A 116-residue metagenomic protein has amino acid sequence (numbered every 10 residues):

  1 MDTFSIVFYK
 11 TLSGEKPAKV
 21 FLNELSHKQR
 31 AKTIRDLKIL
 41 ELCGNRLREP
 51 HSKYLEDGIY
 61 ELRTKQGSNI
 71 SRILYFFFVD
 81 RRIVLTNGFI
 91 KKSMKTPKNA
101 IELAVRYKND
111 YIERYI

Functional and structural regions predicted by a protein language model:
M1-I70, V79-I83, K92-I116: Basic, Lys/Arg-enriched alpha-helical interface segments
I73: Portal/gating segments that form or line small-molecule/metal binding sites
F76: Conserved Hanks-type protein kinase catalytic core
T86: Conserved catalytic cores of phosphodiester-cleaving nucleases, focusing on short active-site segments
F89: Compact, Lys/Arg-rich rRNA/RNP-binding cores from ribosome-related proteins
